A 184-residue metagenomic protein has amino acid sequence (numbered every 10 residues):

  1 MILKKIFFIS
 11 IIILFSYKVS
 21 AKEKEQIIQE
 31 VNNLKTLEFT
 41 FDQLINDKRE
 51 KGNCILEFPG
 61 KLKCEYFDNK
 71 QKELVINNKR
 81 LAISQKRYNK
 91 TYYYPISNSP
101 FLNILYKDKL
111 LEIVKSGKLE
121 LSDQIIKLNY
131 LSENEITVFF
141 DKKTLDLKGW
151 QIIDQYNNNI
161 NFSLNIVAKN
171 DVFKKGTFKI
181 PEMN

Functional and structural regions predicted by a protein language model:
I2-I9: Sec-dependent signal peptide recognition, specifically the positively charged N-region followed immediately by
S16-K18: N-terminal signal peptide c-region/cleavage motif recognized by signal peptidases
Q29-R49: A short, Trp-centered hydrophobic/proline-enriched beta-strand micro-motif
F39-F41, L62-Y66, L81-S84, L128 (+1 more regions): Short hydrophobic/aromatic-rich beta-strand segments that constitute the beta-sheet cores of beta-sandwich/beta-barrel
I45-D47, R87-N89, Y156: Solvent-exposed strand-loop boundary residues in beta-sheet-rich modules
C54-N103, I160: An acidic-aromatic
E112-K115, L119-N184: Gly/Pro-enriched, hydrophobic low-complexity segments that function as extracytoplasmic propeptides/linkers
